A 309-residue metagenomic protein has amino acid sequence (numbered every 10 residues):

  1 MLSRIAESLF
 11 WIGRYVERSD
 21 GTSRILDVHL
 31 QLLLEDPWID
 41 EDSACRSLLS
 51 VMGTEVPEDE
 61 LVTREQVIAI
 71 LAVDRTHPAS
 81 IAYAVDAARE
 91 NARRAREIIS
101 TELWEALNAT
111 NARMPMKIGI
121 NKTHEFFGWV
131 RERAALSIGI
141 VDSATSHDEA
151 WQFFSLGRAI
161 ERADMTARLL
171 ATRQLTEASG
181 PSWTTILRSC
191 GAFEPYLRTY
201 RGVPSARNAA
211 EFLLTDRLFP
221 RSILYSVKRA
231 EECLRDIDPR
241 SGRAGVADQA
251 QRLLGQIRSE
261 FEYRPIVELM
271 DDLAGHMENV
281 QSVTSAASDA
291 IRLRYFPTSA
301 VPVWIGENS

Functional and structural regions predicted by a protein language model:
M1-S309: Alpha-helical transmembrane segments and their helix-helix packing motifs
